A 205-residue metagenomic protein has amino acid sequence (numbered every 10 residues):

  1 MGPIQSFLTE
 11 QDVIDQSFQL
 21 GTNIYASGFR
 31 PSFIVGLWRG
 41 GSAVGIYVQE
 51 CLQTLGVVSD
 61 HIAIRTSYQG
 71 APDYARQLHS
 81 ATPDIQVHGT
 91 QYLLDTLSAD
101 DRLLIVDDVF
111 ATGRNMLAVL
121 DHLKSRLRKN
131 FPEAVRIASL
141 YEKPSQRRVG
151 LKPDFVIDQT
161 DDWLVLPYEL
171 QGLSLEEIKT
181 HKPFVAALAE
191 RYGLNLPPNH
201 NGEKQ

Functional and structural regions predicted by a protein language model:
M1-Q205: PRPP-associated nucleotide enzymes
